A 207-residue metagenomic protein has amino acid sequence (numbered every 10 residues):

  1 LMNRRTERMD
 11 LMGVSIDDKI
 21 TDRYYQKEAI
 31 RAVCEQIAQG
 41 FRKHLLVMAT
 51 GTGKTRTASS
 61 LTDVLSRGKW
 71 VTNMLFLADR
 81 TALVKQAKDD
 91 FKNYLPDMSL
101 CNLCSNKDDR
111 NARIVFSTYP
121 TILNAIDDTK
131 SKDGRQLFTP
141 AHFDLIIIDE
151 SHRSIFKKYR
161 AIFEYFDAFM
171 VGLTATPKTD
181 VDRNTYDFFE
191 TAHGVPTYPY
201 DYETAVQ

Functional and structural regions predicted by a protein language model:
L1-N73, A82, Q86-D97, N111-I114 (+3 more regions): ATP-dependent helicase/translocase motor core
L46, F76-L77, G172: Structural beta-sheet core signal
A49, A78, E150: Conserved residues at beta->alpha junctions
L65-G68, N106, L137, I162: A general structural signal for stabilizing positions within well-ordered secondary structure
D79-R80, A175: Cofactor-binding loop segments of dinucleotide-utilizing enzymes, especially the Rossmann-like FAD- and NAD(P)+-binding
T81, N102-D108, Y119-N124: Conserved helicase motor
M98-L103, V171: Acidic/polar loop patches that form or flank catalytic/metal-binding clefts of enzymes that bind anionic ligands
L123-Q207: Signature of the SF2 helicase/ATPase Hel1-core->accessory helical subdomain module
